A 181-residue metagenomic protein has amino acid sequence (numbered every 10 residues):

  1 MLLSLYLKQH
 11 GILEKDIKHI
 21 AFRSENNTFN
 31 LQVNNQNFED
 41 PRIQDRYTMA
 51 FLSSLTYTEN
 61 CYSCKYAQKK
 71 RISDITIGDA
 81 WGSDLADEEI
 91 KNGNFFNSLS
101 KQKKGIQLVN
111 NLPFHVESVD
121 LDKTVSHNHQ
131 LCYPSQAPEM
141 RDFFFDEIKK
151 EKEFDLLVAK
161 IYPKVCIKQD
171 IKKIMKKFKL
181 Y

Functional and structural regions predicted by a protein language model:
M1-D16, I20: Contiguous mid-protein beta-loop-alpha structural module that forms a pocket-lining wall or clamp of enzyme active
K15-Y181: Long, compositionally biased charged/polar accessory segments in the mid-to-C-terminal portions of proteins
